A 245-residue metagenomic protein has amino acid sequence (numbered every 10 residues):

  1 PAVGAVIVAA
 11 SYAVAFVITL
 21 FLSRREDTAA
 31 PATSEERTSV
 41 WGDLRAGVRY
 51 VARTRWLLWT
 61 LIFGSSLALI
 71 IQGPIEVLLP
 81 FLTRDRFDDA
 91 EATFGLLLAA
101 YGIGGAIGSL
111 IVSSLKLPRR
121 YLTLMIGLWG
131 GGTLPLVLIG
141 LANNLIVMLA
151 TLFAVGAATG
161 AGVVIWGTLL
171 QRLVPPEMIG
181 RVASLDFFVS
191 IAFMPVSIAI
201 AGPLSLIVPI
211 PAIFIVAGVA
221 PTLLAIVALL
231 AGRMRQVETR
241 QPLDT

Functional and structural regions predicted by a protein language model:
P1, A5-V17, R45, A52 (+2 more regions): C-terminal transmembrane bundle of multi-pass solute transporters/carriers
A15-D27: A short, charged helix-loop
R25-I62, T245: Juxtamembrane intracellular "pre-TM" segments in multi-pass secondary transporters
L69-I70: Transmembrane alpha-helix interface/packing and boundary motifs in multi-pass membrane proteins, characterized by
